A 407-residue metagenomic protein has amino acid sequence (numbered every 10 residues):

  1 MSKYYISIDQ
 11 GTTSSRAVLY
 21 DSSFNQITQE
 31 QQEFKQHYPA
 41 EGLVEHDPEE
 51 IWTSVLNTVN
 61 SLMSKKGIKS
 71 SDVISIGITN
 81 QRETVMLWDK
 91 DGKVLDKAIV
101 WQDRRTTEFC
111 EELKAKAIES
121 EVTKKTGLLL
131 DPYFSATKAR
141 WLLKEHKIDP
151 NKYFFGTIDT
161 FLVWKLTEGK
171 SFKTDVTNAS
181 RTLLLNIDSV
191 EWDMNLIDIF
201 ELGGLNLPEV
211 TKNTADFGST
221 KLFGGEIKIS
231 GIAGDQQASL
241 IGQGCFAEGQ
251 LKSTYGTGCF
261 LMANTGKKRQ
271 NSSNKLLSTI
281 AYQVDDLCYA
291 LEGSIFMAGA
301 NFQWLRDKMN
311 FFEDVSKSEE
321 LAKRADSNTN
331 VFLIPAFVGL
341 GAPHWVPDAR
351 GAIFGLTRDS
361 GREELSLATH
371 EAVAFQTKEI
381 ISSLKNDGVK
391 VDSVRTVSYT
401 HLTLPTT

Functional and structural regions predicted by a protein language model:
M1-D96, K124, N151, K212 (+1 more regions): N-terminal glycine/serine-rich phosphate-binding loop of ATP-dependent small-molecule kinases, especially carbohydrate
I6-I8, T107, K114-T126, P132-F172 (+4 more regions): Active-site core segments that coordinate phosphate-bearing ligands/cofactors across diverse enzyme families
K35-G42, D175-A179, T357-E364: Gly-rich Lys/Arg/Thr-decorated short loops/hinges at beta-loop-alpha junctions or inter-strand turns that position
K66-V100, L129-S135, V163-N186, T211-K212 (+1 more regions): Short beta-strand-loop/turn "lid" adjacent to the catalytic site in phosphate-handling enzymes
D103: Carbohydrate-associated surface elements
M194-A215: A conserved helix-loop-beta module that forms one wall/lid of the active-site cleft in ATP-utilizing catalytic domains
T403-T407: A short, hydrophobic C-terminal helix/tail in secreted or cell-surface proteins
